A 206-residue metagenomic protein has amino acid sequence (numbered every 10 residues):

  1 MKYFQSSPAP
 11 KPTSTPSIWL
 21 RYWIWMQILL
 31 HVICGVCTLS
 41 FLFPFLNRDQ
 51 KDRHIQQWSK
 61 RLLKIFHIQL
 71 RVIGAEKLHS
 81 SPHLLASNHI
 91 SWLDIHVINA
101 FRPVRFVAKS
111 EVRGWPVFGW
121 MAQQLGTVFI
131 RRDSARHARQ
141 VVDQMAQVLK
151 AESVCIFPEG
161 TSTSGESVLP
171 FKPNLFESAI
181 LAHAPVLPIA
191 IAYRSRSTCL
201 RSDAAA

Functional and structural regions predicted by a protein language model:
M1-P12, L63-A75, L93-I95, R113 (+5 more regions): Soluble, non-transmembrane catalytic domains of enzymes that act on hydrophobic metabolites at membranes
S6-R71, W120-Q124: A transmembrane-helix-recognition feature enriched in membrane-embedded lipid enzymes and envelope glyco-/phospholipid
G35-K51, K64-F66, H79-A135: Catalytic core of membrane glycerolipid acyltransferases/transacylases, capturing the structured, soluble-facing
C37, F41, C155-G160, I189: Short beta-strands and strand-loop turn motifs
V117-G119, E166-A206: A cross-family acyltransferase "interaction/gating" segment
V128-L149: A membrane-cytosol interface segment of integral membrane proteins
V148-L175: Catalytic-site beta-strand/loop segments enriched in glycine and acidic/polar residues
